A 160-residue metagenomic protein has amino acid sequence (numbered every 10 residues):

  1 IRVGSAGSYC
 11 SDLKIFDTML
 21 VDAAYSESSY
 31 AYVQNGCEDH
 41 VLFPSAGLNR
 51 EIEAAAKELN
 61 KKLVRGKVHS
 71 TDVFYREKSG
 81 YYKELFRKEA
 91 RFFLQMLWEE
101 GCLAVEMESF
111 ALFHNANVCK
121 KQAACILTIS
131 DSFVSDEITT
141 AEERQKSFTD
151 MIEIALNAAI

Functional and structural regions predicted by a protein language model:
I1-I160: Glycine-rich phosphate- or other oxyanion-binding loops that anchor nucleotides, phosphorylated ligands
